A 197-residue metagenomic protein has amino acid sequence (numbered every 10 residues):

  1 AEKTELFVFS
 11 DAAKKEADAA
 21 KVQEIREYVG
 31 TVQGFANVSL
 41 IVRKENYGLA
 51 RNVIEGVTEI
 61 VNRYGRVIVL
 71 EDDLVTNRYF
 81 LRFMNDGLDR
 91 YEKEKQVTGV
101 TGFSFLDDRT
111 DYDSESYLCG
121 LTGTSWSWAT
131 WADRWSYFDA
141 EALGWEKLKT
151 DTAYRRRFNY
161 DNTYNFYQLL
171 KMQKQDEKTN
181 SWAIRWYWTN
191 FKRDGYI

Functional and structural regions predicted by a protein language model:
A1-V69, L74-I197: An acidic/histidine-cluster motif and surrounding catalytic segment that typifies divalent-metal-assisted enzyme active
